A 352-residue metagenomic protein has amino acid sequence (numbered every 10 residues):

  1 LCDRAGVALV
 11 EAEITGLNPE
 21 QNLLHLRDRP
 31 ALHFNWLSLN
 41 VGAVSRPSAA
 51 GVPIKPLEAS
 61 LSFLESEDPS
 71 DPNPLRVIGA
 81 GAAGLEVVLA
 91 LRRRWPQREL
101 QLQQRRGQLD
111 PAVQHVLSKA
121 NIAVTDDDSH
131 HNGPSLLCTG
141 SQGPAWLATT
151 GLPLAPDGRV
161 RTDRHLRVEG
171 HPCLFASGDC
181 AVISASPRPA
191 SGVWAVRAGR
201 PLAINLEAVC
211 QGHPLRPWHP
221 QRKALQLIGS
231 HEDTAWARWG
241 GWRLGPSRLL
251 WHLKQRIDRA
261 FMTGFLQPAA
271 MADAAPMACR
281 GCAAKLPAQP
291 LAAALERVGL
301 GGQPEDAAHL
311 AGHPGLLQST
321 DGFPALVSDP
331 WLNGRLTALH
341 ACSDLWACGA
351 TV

Functional and structural regions predicted by a protein language model:
R4-R76, L136: FAD-binding core/adjacent interface of flavoenzyme oxidoreductases
A12, G16-L17, L32, R93-R164: A Rossmann-like FAD-binding core segment of flavoenzymes
G42-S45, S141-G143, G322-F323: Short glycine-rich anion-binding loops that position phosphate/pyrophosphate groups of nucleotides and phosphorylated
V52-P72, H130-V196, Q303-P304: FAD-site-proximal beta/loop scaffold in flavoenzymes
S62-R98: Rossmann-like NAD(P)H-binding beta-loop-alpha module
T162, C180-H231: A conserved FAD-binding loop/helix module that cradles the flavin
E232-A275: C-terminal auxiliary extensions adjacent to catalytic cores
R280, A284-V352: Glycine-rich phosphate/pyrophosphate-binding loop regions near the starts of catalytic domains
